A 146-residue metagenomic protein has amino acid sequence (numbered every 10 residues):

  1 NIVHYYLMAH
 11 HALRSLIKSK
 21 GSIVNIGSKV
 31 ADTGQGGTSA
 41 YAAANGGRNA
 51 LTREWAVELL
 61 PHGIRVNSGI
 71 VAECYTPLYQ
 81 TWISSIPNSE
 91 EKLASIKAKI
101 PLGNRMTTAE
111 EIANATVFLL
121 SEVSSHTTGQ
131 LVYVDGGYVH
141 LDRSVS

Functional and structural regions predicted by a protein language model:
Y6-L7, S68, E90-V123, T127 (+1 more regions): C-terminal helical subdomain
A9, A44, T52: Active-site helix of classical SDR
R14, V57-P61, S125: Alpha-helical segment proximal to the catalytic Tyr-Lys
K20, T33-S39, P61, N104 (+1 more regions): Active-site loop immediately N-terminal to the catalytic Tyr-X3-Lys motif of short-chain dehydrogenase/reductase
S28: Residue(s) in the substrate-gating loop at a strand-loop-helix junction that position the organic substrate next
T33, V117, T128-S146: Short C-terminal tail/terminal secondary-structure segment of NAD(P)H-dependent dehydrogenase/reductase domains
G34-A42, E54, W82: Active-site loop-to-helix junction immediately N-terminal to the catalytic Tyr of the SDR YXXXK motif in Rossmann-fold
